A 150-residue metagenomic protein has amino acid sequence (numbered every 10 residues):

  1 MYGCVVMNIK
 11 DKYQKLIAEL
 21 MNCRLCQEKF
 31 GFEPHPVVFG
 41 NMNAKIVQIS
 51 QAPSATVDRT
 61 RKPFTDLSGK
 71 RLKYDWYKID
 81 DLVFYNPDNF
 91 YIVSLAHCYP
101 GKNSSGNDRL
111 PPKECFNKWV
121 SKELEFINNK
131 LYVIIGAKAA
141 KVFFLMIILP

Functional and structural regions predicted by a protein language model:
Y2-G3, N8-P150: A polyanion-binding, active-site-adjacent surface
